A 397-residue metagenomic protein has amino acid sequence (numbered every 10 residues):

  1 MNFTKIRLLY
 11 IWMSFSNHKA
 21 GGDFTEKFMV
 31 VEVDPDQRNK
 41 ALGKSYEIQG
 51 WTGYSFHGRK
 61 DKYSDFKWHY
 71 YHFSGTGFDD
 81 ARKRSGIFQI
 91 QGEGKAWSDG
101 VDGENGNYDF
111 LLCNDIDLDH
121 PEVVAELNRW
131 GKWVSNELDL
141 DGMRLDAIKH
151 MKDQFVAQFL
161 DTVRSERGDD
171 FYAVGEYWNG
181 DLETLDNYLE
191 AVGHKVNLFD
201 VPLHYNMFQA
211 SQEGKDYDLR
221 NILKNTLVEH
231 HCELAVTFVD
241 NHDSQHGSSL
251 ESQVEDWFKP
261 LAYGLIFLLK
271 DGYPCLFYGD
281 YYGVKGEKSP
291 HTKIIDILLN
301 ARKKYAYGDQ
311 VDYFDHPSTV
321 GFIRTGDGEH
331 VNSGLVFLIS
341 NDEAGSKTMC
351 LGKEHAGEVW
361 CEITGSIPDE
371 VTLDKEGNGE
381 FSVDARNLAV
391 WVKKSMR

Functional and structural regions predicted by a protein language model:
N2-I11, F15-H18, T25-S74, R129-R397: Active-site-proximal helices and loops of the catalytic beta/alpha 8
D65-E122, N136: Long, low-complexity, polar/charged, intrinsically disordered or flexibly structured peripheral segments
G106-N107, A125, L227-H230: Short hydrophobic/aromatic segments of transmembrane alpha-helices and their interfaces
H120, V124, D256-K259: Solvent-exposed, acidic/flexible segments
